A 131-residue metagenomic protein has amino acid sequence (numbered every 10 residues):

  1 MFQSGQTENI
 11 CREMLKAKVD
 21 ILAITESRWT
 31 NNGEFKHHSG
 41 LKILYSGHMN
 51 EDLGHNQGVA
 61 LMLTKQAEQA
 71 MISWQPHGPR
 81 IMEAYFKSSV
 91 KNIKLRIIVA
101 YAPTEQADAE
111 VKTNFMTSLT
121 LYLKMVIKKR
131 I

Functional and structural regions predicted by a protein language model:
M1-I131: A shared catalytic/ligand-binding motif for oxyanion handling
